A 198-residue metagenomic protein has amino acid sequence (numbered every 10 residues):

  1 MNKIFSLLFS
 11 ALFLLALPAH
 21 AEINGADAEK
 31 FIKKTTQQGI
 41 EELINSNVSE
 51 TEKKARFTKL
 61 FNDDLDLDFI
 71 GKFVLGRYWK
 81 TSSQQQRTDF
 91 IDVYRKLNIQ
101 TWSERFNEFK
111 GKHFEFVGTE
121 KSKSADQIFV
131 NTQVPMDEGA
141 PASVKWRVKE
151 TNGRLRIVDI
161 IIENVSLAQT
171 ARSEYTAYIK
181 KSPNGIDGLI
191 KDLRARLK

Functional and structural regions predicted by a protein language model:
M1-L8: Bacterial N-terminal signal peptides that target proteins for export
L8-A16: Bacterial N-terminal signal peptides
L17-I23: Sec/Tat signal peptide C-region and signal peptidase I cleavage site
N24-F106: Early exported N-terminus immediately downstream of N-terminal targeting peptides
Q100-A142, L197-K198: Surface-exposed, charged secondary-structure patches
Q133-P135, V148, D187: Low-complexity, acidic/polar, glycine-enriched regions of mature
P141-Q169: Short beta-strand edge/turn micro-motifs at domain boundaries
D159-K198: Low-complexity, intrinsically disordered terminal/linker segments enriched in charged and Gly/Pro repeats
